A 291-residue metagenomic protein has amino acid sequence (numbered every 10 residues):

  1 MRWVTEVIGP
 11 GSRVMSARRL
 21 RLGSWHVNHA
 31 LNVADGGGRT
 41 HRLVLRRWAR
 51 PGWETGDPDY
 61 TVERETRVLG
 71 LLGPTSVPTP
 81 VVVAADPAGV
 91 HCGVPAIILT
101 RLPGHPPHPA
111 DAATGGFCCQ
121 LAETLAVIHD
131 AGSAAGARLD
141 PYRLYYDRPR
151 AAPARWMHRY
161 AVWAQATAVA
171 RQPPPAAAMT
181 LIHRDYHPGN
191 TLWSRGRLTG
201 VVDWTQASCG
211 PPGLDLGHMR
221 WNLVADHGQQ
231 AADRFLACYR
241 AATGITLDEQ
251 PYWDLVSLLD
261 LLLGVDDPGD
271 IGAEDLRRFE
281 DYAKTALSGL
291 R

Functional and structural regions predicted by a protein language model:
M1-S12, V90, A110, V127-R184 (+1 more regions): An alpha-helical support segment within catalytic cores of ATP-dependent transferases
I8-G11, S76, D86, H105-P106 (+5 more regions): A general structural signal marking secondary-structure boundaries and capping sites
G11-R19: Short secondary-structure junctions
R18-D140: ATP-binding pocket architecture of kinase catalytic cores
R21, H26-V33, L43-L45, V82 (+1 more regions): Active-site acidic catalytic loop and adjacent metal/ATP-binding pocket of ATP-dependent phosphoryl transfer enzymes
G23, P107, C119, C209 (+1 more regions): Helix-rich C-terminal or lid/interface subdomains of diverse kinases
G115-G116, G200, G217-M219: Glycine-rich, phosphate-binding/catalytic loops in enzymes
